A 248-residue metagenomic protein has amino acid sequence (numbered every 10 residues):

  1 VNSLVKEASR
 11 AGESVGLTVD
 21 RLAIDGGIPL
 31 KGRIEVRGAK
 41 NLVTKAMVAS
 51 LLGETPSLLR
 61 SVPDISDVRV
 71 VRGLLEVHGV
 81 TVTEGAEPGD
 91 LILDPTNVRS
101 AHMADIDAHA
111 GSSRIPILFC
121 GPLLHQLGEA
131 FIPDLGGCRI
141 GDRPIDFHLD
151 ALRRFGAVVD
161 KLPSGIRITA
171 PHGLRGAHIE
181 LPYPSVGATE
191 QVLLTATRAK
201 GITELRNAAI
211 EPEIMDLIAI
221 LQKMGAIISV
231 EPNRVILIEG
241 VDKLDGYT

Functional and structural regions predicted by a protein language model:
V1-T248: Structural preference for solvent-exposed beta-strand-turn elements and adjacent flexible terminal/loop segments within
